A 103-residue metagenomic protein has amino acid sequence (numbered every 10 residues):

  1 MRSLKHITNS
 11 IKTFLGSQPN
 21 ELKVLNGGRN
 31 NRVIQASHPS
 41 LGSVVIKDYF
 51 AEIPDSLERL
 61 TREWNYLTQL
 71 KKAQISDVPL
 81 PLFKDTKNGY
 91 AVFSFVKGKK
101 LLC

Functional and structural regions predicted by a protein language model:
M1-K23: Juxta-kinase regulatory segment immediately upstream of eukaryotic protein kinase catalytic domains
L15-P39: ATP-binding glycine-rich phosphate-binding loop
R32-R59: ATP-binding glycine-rich loop module of kinase domains
F50-E52, G98-L101: A short, flexible beta-alpha/helix-coil linker loop
E58-L70: The N-lobe alphaC helix and its flanking beta3-alphaC-beta4 segment of protein kinase-like domains, centered on
Q74-D77: Flexible N-lobe loop architecture of eukaryotic-like protein kinase catalytic domains
L80-G89: Short beta-strand micro-motifs within the conserved protein kinase catalytic domain, predominantly in the N-lobe
N88-K100: Conserved short submotifs of the Hanks-type protein kinase catalytic core that shape the nucleotide-binding pocket
